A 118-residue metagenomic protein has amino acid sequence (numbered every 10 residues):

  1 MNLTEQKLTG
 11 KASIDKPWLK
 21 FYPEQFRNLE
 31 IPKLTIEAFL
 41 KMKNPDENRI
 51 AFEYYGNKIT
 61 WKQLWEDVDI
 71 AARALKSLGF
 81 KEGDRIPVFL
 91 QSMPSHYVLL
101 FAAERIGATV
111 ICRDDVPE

Functional and structural regions predicted by a protein language model:
M1-K33: Flexible, non-catalytic linker and terminal segments flanking ANL/adenylate-forming cores
L3-K11, L34-M42, D69, V88-M93: Short, functional N-terminal and low-complexity linear motifs
S13-K16, E37-T60: AMP-dependent adenylate-forming
I31-P32, N48-F101, E118: Conserved AMP-binding/adenylate-forming core of the ANL superfamily
E104: Anion (oxyanion) recognition and catalysis
G107: Structured binding elements
R113-D115: Short beta->alpha connector loops at strand-helix junctions that form conserved, small/polar/Pro-enriched
